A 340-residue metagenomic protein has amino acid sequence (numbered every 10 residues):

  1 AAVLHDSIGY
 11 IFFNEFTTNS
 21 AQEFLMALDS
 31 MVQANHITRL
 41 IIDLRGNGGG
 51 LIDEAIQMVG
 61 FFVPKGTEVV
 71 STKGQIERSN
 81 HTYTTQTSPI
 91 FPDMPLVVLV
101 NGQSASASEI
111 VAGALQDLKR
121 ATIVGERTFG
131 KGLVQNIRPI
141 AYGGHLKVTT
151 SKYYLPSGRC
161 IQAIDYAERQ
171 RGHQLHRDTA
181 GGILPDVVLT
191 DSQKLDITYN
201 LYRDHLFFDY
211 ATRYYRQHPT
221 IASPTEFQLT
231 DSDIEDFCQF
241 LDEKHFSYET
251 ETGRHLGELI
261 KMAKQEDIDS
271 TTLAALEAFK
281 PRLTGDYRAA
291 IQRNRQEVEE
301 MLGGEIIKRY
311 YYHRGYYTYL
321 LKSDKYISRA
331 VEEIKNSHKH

Functional and structural regions predicted by a protein language model:
A1-A141, Y319: Cleft-lining beta-strand/loop regions that shape enzyme active-site pockets
F13-E15, L44, V100, T150-K152 (+2 more regions): Flexible glycine-/small-residue-rich
T18-Q22, P156-S157, V187, I197: Short, solvent-exposed loop/turn elements at domain surfaces
E68-V70, E77-R78, H145-V148, I161-Q162 (+2 more regions): Short, well-ordered strand-loop elements centered on a beta-strand within folded domains, enriched for acidic residues
Q86, Y142-G144, Q265, A330: Short alpha-helix boundary/capping motifs
P89-I90, Y154, Y326: Residue-level "contact hotspot" at macromolecular interaction interfaces
A107, K119-R120, E126, G130-L175: Polar, glycine-rich mid-to-C-terminal structural blocks that act as macromolecule-binding/assembly scaffolds
C160-H340: Conserved functional hotspot residues or short segments at active or partner-binding sites across diverse domains
